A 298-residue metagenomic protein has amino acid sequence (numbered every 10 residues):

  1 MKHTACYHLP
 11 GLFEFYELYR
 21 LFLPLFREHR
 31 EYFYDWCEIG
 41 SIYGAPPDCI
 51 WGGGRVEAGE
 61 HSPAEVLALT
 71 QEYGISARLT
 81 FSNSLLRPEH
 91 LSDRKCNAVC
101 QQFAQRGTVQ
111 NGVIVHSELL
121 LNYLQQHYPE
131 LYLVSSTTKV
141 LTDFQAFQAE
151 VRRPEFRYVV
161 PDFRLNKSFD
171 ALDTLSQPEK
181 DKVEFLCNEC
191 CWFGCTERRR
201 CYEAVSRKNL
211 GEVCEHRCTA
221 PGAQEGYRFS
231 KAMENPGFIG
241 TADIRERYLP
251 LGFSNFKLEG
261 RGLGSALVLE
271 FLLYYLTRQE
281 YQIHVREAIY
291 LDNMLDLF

Functional and structural regions predicted by a protein language model:
M1-E150, F156-F298: Active-site pocket-lining/capping segments in soluble small-molecule metabolic enzymes
